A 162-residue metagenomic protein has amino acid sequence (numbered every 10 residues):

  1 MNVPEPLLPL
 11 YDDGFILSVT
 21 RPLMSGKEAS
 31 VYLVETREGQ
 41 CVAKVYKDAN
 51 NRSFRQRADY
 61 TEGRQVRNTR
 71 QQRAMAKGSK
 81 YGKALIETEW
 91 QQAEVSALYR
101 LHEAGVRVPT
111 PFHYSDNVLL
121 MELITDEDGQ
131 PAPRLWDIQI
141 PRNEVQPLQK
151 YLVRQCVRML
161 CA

Functional and structural regions predicted by a protein language model:
M1-P131, V157: Conserved ATP-binding subdomain of kinase catalytic cores across diverse folds
L85, E89, S115, Q139 (+1 more regions): A short glycine-/small-residue-rich loop at the edge of a beta-strand within enzyme catalytic domains
G129-R142: AlphaC helix of the protein kinase catalytic domain
E144-A162: Conserved kinase catalytic-core segment
